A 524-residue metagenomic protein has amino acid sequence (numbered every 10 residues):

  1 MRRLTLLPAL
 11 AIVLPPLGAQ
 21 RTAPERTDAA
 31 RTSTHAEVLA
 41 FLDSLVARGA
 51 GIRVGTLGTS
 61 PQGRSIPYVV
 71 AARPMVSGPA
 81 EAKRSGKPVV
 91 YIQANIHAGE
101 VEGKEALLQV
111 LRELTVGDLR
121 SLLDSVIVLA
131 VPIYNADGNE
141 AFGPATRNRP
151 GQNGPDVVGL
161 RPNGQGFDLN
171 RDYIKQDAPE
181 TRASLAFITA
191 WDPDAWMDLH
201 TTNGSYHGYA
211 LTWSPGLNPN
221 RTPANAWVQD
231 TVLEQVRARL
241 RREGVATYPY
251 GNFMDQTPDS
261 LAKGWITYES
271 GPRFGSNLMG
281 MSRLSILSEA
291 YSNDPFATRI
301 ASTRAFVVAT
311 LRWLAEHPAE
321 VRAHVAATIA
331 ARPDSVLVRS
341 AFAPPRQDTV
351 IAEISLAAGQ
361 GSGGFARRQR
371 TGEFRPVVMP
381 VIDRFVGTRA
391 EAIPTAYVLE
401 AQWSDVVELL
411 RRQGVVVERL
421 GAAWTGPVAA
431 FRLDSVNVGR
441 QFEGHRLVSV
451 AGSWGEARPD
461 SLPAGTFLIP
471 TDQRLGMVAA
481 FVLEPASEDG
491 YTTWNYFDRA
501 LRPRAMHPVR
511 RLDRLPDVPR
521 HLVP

Functional and structural regions predicted by a protein language model:
M1-L4, L17-P524: Structured catalytic-domain cores with a bias toward divalent-metal coordination
L4-V13: Sec-dependent N-terminal signal peptides
